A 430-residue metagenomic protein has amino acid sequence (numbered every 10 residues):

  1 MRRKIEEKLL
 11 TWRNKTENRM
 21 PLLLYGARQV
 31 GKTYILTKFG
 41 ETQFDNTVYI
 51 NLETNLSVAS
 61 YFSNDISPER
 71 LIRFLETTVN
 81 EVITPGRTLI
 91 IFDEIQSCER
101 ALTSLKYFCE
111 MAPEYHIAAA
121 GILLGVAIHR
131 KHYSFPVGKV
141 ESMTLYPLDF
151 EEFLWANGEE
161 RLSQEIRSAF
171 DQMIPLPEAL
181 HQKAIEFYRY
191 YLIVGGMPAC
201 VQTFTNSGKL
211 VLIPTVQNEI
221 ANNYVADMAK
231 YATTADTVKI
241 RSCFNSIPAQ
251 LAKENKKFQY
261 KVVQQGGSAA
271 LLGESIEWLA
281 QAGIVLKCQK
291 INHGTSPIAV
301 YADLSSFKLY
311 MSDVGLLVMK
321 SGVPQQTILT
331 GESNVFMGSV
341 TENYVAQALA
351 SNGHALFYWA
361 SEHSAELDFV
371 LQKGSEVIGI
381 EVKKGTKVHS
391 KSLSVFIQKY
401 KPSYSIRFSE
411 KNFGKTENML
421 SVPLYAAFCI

Functional and structural regions predicted by a protein language model:
M1-T16: Pre-Walker A adenine-sensing motif
L24: Hydrophobic anchor at the beta1->P-loop junction of P-loop NTPases
K32: Conserved lysine of the Walker
I35, F39: Hydrophobic positions on the alpha1 helix immediately C-terminal to the Walker A/P-loop
T54-P85: Short glycine-rich substrate-engagement loop in P-loop NTPases that contacts/grips substrate
I91, H116-I122, T144, F153: Structural recognition of the conserved hydrophobic beta-strand(s) that form the central parallel beta-sheet of P-loop
I128-A252: Interdomain motor-coupling "hinge/lid" segment immediately C-terminal to the ATP-binding subdomain of NTP-driven enzymes
M197, V201-L371: Accessory nucleic acid-recognition modules appended to NTPase machines
